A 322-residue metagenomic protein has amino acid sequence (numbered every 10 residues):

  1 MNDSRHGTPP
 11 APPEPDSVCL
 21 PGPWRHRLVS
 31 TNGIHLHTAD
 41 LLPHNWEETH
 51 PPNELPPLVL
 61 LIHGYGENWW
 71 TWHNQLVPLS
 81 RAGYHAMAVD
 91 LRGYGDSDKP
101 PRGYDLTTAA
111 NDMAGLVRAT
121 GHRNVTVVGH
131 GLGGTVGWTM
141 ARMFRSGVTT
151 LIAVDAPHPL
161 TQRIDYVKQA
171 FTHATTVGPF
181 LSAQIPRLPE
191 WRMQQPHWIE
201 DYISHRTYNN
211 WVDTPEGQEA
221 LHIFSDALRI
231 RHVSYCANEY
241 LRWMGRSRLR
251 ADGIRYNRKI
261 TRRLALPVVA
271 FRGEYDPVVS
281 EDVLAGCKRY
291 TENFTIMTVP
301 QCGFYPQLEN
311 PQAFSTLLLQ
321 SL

Functional and structural regions predicted by a protein language model:
R5-H26, L36, H44-E47, L58 (+3 more regions): Flexible "cap/lid" subdomain of the alpha/beta-hydrolase fold that forms the substrate-access gate
L42-D96: Conserved HGGG/HGGXW glycine-rich cap/lid loop of the alpha/beta-hydrolase fold
P52-E54, A119-R123, S321: Glycine-rich phosphate-binding loop signature in dinucleotide/nucleotide-binding domains
G64, G131, D155, L308-E309: Conserved acidic functional residues
T71, D112, C236, A313 (+1 more regions): Charged catalytic carboxylate motif
Q75, M140, L317-S321: Hydrophobic residues on the short alpha-helix immediately C-terminal to a glycine-rich phosphate/catalytic loop
C302-S315: Catalytic histidine-centered segment of alpha/beta-hydrolase-like enzymes
